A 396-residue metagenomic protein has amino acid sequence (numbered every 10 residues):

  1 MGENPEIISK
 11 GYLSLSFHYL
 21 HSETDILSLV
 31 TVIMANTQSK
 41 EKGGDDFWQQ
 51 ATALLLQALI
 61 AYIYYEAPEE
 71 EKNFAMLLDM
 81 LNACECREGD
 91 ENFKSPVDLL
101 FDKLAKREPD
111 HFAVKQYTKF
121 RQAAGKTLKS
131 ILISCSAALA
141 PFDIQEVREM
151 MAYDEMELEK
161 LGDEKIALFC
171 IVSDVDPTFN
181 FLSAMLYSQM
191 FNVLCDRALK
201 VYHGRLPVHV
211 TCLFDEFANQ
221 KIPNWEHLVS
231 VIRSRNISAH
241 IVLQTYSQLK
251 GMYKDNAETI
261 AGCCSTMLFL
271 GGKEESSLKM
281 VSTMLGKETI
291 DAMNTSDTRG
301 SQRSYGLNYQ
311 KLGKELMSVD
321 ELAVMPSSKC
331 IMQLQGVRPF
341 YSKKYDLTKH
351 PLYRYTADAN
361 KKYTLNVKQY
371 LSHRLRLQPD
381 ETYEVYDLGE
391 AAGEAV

Functional and structural regions predicted by a protein language model:
M1-I237, M252, G262, D320-K344 (+2 more regions): P-loop NTPase motor domains
V229-V231, R235-I331: Conserved ATP-driven motor cores of ASCE-family P-loop NTPases powering translocation/secretion/packaging/pilus
